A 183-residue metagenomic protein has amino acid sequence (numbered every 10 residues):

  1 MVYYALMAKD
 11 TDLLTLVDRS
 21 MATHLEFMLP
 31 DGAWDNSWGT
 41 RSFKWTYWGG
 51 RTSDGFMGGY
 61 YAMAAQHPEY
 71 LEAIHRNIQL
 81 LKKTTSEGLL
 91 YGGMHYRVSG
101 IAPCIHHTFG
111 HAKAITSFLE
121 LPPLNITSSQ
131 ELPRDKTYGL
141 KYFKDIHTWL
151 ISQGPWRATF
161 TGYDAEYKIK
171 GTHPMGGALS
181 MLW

Functional and structural regions predicted by a protein language model:
M1-M28, G32-D35: Active-site lining segments of carbohydrate-active enzymes
D12, E26-W183: Extended polysaccharide-engagement surfaces of secreted carbohydrate-active enzymes
